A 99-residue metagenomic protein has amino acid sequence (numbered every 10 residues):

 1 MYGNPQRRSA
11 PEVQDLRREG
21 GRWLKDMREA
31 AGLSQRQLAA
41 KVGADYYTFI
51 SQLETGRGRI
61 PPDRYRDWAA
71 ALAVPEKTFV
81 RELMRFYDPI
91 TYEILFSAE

Functional and structural regions predicted by a protein language model:
Y2-A30, E93-F96: A short, Lys/Arg-rich alpha-helix, primarily the initiator
P5-Q6, A70, T78-E99: Short, charged recognition helix plus adjacent turn of helix-turn-helix-like nucleic-acid-binding domains
A30-Q52: Short alpha-helical DNA-recognition segment
G32, G56-A71: Short, basic-rich loop-to-helix N-cap that marks the start of a DNA-contacting helix
V42, L53-E54, R64, L83: DNA major-groove recognition helix of helix-turn-helix
P62, E76-K77: Short, Lys/Arg-enriched C-terminal cap helix and immediately downstream tail that follows
